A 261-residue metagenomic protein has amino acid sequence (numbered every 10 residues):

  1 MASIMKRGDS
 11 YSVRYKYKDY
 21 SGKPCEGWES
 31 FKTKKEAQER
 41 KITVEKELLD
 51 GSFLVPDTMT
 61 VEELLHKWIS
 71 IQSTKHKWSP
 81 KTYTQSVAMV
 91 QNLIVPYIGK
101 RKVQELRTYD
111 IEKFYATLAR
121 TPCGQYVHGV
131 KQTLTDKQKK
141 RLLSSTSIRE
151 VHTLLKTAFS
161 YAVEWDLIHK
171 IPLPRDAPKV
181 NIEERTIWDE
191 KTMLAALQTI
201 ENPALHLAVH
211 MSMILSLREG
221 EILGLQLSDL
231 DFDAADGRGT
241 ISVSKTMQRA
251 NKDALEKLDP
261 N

Functional and structural regions predicted by a protein language model:
M1-S30, T240, K245, N251-A254: Short, Arg/Lys-rich segments that mark the N-terminal edge of DNA/RNA- and chromatin-recognition modules
R7, E184-T186, K191-T192, L225-N261: Conserved tyrosine-mediated DNA breakage-rejoining catalytic core shared by Y-recombinases
V13, I111, L155-F159, S216 (+1 more regions): Short, basic/aromatic-rich helical patch in the C-terminal catalytic core of site-specific tyrosine
P24-F31, T82, K131-V151, R238-Q248 (+1 more regions): Glycine-rich, flexible loop segments associated with nucleotide phosphate handling
E29-T58, I71-S79, N92-L93: N-terminal helical hairpins
D57-V163, A177: Short, Lys/Arg-enriched alpha-helical recognition elements, typified by the DNA-recognition helix
G124-G129, D136-S145, R149-V151, E164-L227 (+1 more regions): Basic, Lys/Arg- and aromatic-enriched nucleic-acid-binding interface segment
